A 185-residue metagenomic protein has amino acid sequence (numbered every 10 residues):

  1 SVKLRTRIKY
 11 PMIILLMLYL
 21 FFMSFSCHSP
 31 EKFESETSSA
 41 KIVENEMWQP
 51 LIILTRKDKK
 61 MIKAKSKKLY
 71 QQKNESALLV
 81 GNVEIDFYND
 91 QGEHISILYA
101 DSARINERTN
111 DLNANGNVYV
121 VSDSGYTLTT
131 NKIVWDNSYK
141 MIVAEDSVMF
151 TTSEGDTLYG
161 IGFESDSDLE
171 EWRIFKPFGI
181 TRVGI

Functional and structural regions predicted by a protein language model:
S1-I185: Mature-chain termini and adjacent capping regions
